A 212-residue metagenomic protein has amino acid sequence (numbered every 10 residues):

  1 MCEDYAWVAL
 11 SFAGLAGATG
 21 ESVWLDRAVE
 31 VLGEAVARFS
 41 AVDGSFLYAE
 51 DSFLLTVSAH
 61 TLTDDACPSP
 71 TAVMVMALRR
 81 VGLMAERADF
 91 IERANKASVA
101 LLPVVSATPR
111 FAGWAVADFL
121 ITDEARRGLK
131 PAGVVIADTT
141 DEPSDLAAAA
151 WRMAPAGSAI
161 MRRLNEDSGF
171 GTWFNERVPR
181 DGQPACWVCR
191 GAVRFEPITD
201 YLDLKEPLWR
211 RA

Functional and structural regions predicted by a protein language model:
M1-A212: Glycan-recognition and catalytic cores of secretory/periplasmic carbohydrate-active enzymes
